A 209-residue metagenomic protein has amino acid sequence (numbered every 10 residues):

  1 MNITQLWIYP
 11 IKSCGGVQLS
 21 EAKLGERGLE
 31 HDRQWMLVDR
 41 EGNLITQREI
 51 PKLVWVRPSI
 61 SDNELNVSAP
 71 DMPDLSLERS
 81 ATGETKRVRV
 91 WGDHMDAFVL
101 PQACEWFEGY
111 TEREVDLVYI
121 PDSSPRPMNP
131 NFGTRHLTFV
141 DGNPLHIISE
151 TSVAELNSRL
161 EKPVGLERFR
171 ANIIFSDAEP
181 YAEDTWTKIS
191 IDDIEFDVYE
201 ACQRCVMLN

Functional and structural regions predicted by a protein language model:
M1-N209: Metal-cofactor-dependent catalytic cores
